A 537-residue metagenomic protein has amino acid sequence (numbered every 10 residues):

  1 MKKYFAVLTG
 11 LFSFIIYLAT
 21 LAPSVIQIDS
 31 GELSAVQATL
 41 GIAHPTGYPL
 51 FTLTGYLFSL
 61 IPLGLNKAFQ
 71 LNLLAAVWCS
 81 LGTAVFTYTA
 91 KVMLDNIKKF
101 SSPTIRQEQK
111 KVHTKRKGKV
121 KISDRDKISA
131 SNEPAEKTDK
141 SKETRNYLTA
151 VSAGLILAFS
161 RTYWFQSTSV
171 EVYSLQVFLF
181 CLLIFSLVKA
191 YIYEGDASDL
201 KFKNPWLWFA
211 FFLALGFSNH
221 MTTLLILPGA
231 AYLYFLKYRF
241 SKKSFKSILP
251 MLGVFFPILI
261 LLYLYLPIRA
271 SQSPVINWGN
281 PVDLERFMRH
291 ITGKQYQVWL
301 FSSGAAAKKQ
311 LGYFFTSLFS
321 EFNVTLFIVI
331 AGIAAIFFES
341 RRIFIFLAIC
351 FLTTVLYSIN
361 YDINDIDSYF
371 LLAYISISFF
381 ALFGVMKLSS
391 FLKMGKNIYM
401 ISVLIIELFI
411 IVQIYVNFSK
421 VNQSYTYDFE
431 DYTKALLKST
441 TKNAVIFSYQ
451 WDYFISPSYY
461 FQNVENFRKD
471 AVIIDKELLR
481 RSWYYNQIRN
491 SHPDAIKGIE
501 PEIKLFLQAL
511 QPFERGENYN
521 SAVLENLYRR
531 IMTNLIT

Functional and structural regions predicted by a protein language model:
K2-Q27, L157-S160, H220, G253-S273 (+1 more regions): Transmembrane signal-anchor helices characteristic of membrane glycosylation enzymes that use polyprenol
V7, L73-K137, L182-K189, F379-F383: Transmembrane-helix motifs of polytopic, lipid-linked glycan transferases
L18-T20, G64-A68, N72, C79 (+7 more regions): Aromatic- and kink-enriched transmembrane "portal" helix at the membrane-lumen/periplasm boundary that abuts
L21-L33, A43-G55, V275-N280, S424-F429 (+1 more regions): Extracytoplasmic catalytic/substrate-binding loops of multi-pass membrane glycan-assembly enzymes
V36-T39, A153-A158, P205-N219: Membrane-interface alpha helices of multi-pass inner-membrane proteins
Q37-F69, A76-V77: Short hydrophobic/aromatic helix or loop-helix immediately within or flanking a transmembrane segment in polytopic
G55-P62, L71-F86, K91-L94, K98 (+5 more regions): Transmembrane alpha-helices of multi-pass, membrane-embedded glycan-processing enzymes that use lipid-linked
I97, S169-V177, L182-E194, P205-W208 (+2 more regions): ER/secretory pathway lumenal C-terminal domains and tails of membrane proteins involved in glycoprotein biogenesis
